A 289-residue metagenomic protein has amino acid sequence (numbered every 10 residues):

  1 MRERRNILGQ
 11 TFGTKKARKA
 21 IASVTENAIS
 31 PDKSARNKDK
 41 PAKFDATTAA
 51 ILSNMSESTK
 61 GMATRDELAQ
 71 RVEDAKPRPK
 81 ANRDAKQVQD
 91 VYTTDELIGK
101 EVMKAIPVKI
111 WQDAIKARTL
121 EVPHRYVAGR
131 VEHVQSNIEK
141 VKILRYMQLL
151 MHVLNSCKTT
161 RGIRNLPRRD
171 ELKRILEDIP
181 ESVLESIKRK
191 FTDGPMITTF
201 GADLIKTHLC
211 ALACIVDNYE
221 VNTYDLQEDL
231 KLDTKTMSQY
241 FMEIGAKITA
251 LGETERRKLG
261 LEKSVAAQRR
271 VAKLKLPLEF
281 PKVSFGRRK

Functional and structural regions predicted by a protein language model:
M1-I187, L276, F280: Long Lys/Arg-rich low-complexity intrinsically disordered regions in nucleic-acid-associated proteins
V134-N137, I197, E228: Generic amphipathic alpha-helical segments used as scaffolds and interaction surfaces in large, multi-domain proteins
K158-N218, N222: Long, positively charged binding patches that form subdomain-scale interaction surfaces for polyanionic ligands
T199-K289: Membrane-proximal bilayer-interacting regions
